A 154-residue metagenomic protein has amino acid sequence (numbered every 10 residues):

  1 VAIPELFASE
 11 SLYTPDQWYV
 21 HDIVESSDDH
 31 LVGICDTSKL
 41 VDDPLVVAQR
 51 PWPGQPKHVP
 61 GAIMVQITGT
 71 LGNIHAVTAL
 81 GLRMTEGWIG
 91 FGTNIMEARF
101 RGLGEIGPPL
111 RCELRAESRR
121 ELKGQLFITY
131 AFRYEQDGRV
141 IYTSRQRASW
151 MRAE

Functional and structural regions predicted by a protein language model:
V1, L12, H21, S27-D28 (+3 more regions): HotDog/MaoC-like acyl-thioester-processing domains
A2-T14, E86: Short aromatic-glycine motifs in intrinsically disordered, low-complexity regions
Y13-V59: Catalytic strand-loop segment that frames the active site of acyl-thioester-processing enzymes
W18, I95, T129: Short coil/loop residues immediately preceding or within conserved phosphate-binding loops of NTP-utilizing enzyme
V20, I63, G69-T78: Ordered, amphipathic secondary-structure segments that act as subunit-interaction surfaces in large macromolecular
D42, P51-V59, M84-G87, C112-E117 (+2 more regions): Short, low-complexity, polar/charged sequence segments that are solvent-exposed and flexible
A62-I63, I95: Short acidic/polar alpha-helix capping motifs at helix-coil junctions
G72-E117: Hydrophobic beta-strand-centered segment that forms part of the acyl-chain substrate-binding groove
